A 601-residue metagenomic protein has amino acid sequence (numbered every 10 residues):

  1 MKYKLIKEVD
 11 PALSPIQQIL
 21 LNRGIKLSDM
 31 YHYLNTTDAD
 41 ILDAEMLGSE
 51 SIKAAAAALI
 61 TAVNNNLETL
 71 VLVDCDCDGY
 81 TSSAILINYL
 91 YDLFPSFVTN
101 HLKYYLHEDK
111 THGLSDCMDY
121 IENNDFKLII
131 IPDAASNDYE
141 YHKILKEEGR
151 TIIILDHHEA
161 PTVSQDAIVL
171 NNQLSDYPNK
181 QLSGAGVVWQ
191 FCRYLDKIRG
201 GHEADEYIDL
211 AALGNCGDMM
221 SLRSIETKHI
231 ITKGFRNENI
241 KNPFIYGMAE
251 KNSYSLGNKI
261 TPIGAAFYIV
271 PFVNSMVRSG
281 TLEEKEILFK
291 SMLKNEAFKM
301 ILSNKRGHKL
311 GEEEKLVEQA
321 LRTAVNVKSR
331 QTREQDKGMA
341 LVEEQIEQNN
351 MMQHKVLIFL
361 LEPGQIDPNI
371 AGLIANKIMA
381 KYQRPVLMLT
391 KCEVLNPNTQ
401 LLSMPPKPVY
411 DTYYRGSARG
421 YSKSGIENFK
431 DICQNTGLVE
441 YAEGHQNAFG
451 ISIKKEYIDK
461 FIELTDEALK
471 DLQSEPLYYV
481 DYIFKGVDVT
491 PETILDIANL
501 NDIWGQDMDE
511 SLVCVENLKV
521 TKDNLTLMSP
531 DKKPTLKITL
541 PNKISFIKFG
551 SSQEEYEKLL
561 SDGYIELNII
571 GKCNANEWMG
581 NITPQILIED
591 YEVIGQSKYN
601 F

Functional and structural regions predicted by a protein language model:
M1-L72, D92: An N-terminal, well-structured beta->alpha segment
I16, L21-I25, V63-L67, C75 (+3 more regions): A structured phosphate/pyrophosphate-recognition subdomain
L20, D74-D76, L128-I130, D156 (+6 more regions): Divalent metal-coordination and catalytic microenvironments
E68-K127: Anionic-ligand anchoring segments at beta-strand to alpha-helix junctions in alpha/beta enzyme folds, i.e., glycine
K143, L222, P243, R278-E283 (+4 more regions): Glycine-rich, acidic loop segments that terminate in or are immediately followed by a histidine
N376, P541-S561: Beta-strand/loop nucleic-acid-binding surfaces
F449, Y457-I462, Y556, I565-F601: OB-fold single-stranded nucleic acid-binding module
F484-I544: Accessory interdomain/linker segments of ATP-dependent helicases and helicase-like nucleic-acid enzymes that mediate
